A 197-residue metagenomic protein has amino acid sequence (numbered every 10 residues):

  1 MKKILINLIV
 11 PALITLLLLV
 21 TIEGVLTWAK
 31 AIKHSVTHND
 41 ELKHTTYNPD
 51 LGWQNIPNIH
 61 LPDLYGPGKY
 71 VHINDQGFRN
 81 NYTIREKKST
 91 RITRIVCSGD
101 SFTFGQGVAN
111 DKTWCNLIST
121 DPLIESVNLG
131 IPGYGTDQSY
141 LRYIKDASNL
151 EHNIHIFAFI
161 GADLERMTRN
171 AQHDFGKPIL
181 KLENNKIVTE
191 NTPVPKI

Functional and structural regions predicted by a protein language model:
M1-I6: Positively charged n-region of N-terminal signal peptides that target proteins for export
N7-G24: Hydrophobic membrane-insertion alpha-helices, especially the h-region of bacterial N-terminal signal peptides
T21-E23, D100, S139, H155: Conserved structural-core and active-site-/substrate-pathway-adjacent residues in large, well-folded domains of enzymes
A29-D121: Membrane/wall-proximal cationic-aromatic binding patches
A31-P49, P57, D137-I197: Interaction-surface signature
R94-S98, V127, H155: Conserved beta-strand elements of the Class I
G99, G130, F159: Glycine-rich, histidine-containing beta strand-loop boundary motifs that form or position
S119, L123-Y140, K145-S148: A conserved hydrophobic secondary-structure block that centers on an alpha-helix together with its immediately flanking
